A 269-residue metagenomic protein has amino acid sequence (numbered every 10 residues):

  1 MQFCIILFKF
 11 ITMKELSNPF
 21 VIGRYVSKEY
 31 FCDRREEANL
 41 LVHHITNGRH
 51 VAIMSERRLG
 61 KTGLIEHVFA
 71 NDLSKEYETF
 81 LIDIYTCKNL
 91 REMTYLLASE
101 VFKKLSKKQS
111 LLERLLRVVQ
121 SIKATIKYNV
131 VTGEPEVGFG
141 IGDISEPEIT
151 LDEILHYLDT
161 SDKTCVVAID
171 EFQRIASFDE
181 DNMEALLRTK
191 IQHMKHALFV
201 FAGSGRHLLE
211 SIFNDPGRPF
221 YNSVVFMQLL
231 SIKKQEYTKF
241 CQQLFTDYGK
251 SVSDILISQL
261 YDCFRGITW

Functional and structural regions predicted by a protein language model:
M1-V51: A short, basic N-terminal segment
L16-R24, I126-V137, T164, F220 (+1 more regions): Short, basic/glycine-rich phosphate-binding loops at helix/coil junctions that contact nucleotide phosphates
H50, S55-L59, G63-V166: P-loop NTPase nucleotide-binding core
K75-T79, K195-A197, N222-V225: Short glycine-/polar-rich loops that comprise or flank the Walker A/P-loop and associated switch/sensor motifs
Y85-L90, R174, S204-L208, I232-Q235: Conserved nucleotide-binding/hydrolysis micro-motifs of P-loop NTPases
G138-G205, N214: Conserved Walker B catalytic segment
S211-D262: Helix-loop-helix "sensor" segment of P-loop NTPases
F264-W269: The conserved phosphate-sensing helix
